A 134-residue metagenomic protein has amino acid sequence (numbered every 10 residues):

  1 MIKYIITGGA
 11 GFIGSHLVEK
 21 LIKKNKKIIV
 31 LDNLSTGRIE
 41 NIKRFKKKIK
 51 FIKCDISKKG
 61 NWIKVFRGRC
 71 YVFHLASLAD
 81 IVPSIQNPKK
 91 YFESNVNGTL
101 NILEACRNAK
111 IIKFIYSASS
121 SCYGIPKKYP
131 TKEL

Functional and structural regions predicted by a protein language model:
M1-L134: N-terminal Rossmann-like NAD(P)+-binding domain of SDR-like oxidoreductases, especially those catalyzing
